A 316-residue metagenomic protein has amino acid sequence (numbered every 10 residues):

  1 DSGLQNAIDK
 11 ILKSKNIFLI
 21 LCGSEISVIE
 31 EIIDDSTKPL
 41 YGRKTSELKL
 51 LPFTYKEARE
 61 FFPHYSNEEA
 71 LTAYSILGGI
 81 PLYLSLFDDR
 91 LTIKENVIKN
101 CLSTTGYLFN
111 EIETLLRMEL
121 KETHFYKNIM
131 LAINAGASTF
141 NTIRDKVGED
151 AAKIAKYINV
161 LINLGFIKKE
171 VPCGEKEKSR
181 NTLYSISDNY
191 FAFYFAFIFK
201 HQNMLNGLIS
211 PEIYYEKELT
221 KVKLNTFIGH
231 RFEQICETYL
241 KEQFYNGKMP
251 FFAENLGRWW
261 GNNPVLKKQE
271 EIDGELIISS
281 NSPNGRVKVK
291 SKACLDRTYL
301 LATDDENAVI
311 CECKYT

Functional and structural regions predicted by a protein language model:
D1-Y214, P283-V287: Phosphate-binding site recognition
T182-T316: A cross-kingdom feature that marks ATP-driven nucleic-acid transaction machinery
